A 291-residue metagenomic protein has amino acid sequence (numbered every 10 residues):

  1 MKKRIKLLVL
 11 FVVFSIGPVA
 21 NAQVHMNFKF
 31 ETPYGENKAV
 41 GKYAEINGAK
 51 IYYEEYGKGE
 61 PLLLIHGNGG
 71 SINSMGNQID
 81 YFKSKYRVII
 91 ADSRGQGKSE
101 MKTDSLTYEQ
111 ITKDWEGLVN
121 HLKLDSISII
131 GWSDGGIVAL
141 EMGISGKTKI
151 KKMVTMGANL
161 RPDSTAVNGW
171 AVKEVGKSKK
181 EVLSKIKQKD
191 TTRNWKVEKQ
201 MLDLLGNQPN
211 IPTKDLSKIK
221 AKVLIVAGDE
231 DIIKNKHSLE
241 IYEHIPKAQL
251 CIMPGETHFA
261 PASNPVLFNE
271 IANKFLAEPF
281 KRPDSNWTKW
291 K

Functional and structural regions predicted by a protein language model:
K2-L7, V13-E60, K85, A277-K291: Alpha/beta-hydrolase fold catalytic core
A49-K98: Conserved HGGG/HGGXW glycine-rich cap/lid loop of the alpha/beta-hydrolase fold
D80, A227-E256, A262: Conserved loop-alpha-helix segment in the C-terminal half of the alpha/beta-hydrolase fold that carries the catalytic
I90-I130: Active-site loop/oxyanion-hole signature of alpha/beta-hydrolase fold enzymes
I137-S145, K152-V182: Flexible "cap/lid" loop of the alpha/beta hydrolase fold
K199-D215, D229: Active-site nucleophile elbow and catalytic-triad environment of alpha/beta-hydrolase enzymes
I219, I225-A227: Short beta-strand/loop motif that positions the catalytic acidic residue of the alpha/beta-hydrolase fold
G255-K291: Catalytic active-site module of serine/aspartate enzymes centered on a nucleophile-bearing elbow/loop
